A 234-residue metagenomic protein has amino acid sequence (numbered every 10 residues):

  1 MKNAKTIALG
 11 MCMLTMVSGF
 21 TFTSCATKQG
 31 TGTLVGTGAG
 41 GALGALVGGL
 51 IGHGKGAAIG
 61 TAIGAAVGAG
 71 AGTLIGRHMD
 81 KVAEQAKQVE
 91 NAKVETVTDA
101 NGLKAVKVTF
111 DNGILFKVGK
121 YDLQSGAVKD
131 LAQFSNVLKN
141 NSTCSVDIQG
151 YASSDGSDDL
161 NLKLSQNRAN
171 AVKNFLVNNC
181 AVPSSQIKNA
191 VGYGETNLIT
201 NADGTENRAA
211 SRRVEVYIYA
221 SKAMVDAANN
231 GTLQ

Functional and structural regions predicted by a protein language model:
M1-C12: Bacterial N-terminal signal peptides that target proteins for export
F20-C25: N-terminal Sec signal peptide cleavage junction
A26-K87: Short, low-complexity, glycine-enriched hydrophobic/amphipathic alpha-helices that associate with lipid bilayers
T33, A42-L46, A62, K81 (+4 more regions): Extracytoplasmic/secreted proteins, especially bacterial periplasmic and envelope-associated proteins
H78-K107: Amphipathic, membrane-active segments
E95, A105-D111, L115, S145-Q149 (+3 more regions): Soluble periplasmic/extracytoplasmic beta-strand elements of cell-envelope proteins
L115-Q149, V216, A223-N230: Periplasmic peptidoglycan-binding/anchoring modules of Gram-negative envelope and division proteins
A152-A227: Periplasmic OmpA-like peptidoglycan-binding domain that tethers envelope proteins to the cell wall
